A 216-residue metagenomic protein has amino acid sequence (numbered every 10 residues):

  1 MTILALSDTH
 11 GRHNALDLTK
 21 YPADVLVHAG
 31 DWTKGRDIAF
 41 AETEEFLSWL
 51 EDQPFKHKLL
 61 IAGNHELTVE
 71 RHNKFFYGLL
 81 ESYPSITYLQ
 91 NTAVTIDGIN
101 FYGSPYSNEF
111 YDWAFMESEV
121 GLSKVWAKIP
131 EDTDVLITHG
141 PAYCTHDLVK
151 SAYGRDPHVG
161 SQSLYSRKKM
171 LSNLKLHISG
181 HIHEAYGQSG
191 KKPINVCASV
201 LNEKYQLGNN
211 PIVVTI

Functional and structural regions predicted by a protein language model:
M1-L4, A93-G103, E131-V135, S189-I194: Beta-strand-turn-beta hairpins that frame and shape the catalytic cleft of phosphate-ester-processing enzymes
A5-S7, L26-D31, L59-N64, Y88-Q90 (+4 more regions): Active-site neighborhood of phospho(di)ester-bond hydrolases with catalytic His/Asp-centered motifs
L6, G11-I96: Core catalytic region of metal-dependent phosphoesterases/phosphodiesterases, especially metallo-beta-lactamase-like
H10-L16, T33-I38, N64-H72, A93-T95 (+4 more regions): Active-site environment of divalent metal-dependent phosphoester hydrolases
T19-Y21, L50-F55, L80-Y83, I129-E131 (+3 more regions): Short, conserved loop/helix-junction motifs that constitute active-site signature segments in enzyme catalytic cores
H57-L60, C144-I216: Conserved beta-sheet core of the metallophosphoesterase superfamily
I99-V135, G154-Y165: Binuclear metal-dependent hydrolase catalytic cores centered on His/Asp/Glu-rich metal-binding motifs
P130-S151: Short acidic, glycine-rich surface-loop motifs adjacent to enzyme active sites
